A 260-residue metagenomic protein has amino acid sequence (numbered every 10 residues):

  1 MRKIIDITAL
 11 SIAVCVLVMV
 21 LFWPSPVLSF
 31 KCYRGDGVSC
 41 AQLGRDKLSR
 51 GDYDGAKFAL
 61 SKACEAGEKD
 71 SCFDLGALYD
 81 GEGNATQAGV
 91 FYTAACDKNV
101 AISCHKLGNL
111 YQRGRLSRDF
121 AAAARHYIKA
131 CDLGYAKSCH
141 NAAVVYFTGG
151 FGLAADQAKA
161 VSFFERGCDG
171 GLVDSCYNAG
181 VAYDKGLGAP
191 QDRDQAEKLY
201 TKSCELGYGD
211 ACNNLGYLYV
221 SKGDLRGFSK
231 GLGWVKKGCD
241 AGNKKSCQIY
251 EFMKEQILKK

Functional and structural regions predicted by a protein language model:
M1-I12: N-terminal Sec-pathway targeting helices
G35-D36, K47, A66-E68, K98-V100 (+9 more regions): Short helix-capping/linker turns of helical repeat alpha-solenoids
G37, Y53, A85, F120 (+3 more regions): TPR-repeat structural position
Q42-S49, D74-G81, K106-R113, N141-G149 (+3 more regions): Hydrophobic face of amphipathic alpha-helices that form TPR/SEL1-like repeat modules and related alpha-solenoid
R50, E82, G114-S117, A154 (+2 more regions): Structural motif corresponding to the intra-repeat A-B loop/turn of tetratricopeptide repeats
K237-K260: Terminal, low-structured helical/coil segments at or just beyond the last alpha-helical repeat
